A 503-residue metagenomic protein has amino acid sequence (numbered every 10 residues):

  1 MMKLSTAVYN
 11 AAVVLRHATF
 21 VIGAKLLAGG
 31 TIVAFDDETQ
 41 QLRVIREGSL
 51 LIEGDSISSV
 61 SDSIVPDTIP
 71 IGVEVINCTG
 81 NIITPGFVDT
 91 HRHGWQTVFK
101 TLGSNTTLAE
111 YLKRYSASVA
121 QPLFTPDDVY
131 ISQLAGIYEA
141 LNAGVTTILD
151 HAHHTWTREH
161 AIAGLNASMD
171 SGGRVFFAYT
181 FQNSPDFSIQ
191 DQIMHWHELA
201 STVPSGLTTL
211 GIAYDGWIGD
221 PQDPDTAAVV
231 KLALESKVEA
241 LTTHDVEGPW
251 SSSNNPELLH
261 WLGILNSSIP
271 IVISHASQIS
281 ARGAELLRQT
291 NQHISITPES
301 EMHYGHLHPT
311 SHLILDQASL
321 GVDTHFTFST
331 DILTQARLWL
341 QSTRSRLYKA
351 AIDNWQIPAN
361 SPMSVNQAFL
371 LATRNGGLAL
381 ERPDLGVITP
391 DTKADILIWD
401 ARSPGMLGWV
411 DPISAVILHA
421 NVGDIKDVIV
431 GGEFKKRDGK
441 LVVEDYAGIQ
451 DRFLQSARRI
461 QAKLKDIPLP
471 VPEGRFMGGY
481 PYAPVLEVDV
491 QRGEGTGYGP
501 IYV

Functional and structural regions predicted by a protein language model:
K3-G48, E53, T68, N366-V503: Active-site microenvironment of metallo-dependent hydrolases
A11, G30, L50, D55 (+15 more regions): Divalent metal-coordination and catalytic microenvironments
L26-G29, D67-E110, L141-N142: Replace "His-x-His-based motif
V98-V129, P249-P270, T290-H293, W339-V365: Active-site gating loops and adjacent loop-to-helix segments of metal-dependent hydrolytic enzymes
K100-G173, M194-P204, L454-S456: Alpha-helical scaffold segments that flank or form the walls of functional sites
H154, E159-A284: Metal-coordinating catalytic core of metallo-dependent amide/deamination hydrolases
L262-S267, S311-S403, H419-N421: His/Asp/Glu-enriched, well-ordered alpha-helical/loop segment that forms or immediately abuts the divalent-metal
I279-R282, L286-D323: A conserved active-site cap/scaffold subdomain adjacent to cofactor or substrate pockets
